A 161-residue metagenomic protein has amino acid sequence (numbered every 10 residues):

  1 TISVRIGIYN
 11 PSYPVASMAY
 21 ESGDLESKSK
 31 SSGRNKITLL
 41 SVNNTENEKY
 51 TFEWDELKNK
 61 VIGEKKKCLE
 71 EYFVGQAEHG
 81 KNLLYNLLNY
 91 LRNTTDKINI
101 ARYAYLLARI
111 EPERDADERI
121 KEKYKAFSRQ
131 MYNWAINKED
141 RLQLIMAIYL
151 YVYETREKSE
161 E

Functional and structural regions predicted by a protein language model:
T1-E161: Charged, helix-rich terminal subdomains or tails
